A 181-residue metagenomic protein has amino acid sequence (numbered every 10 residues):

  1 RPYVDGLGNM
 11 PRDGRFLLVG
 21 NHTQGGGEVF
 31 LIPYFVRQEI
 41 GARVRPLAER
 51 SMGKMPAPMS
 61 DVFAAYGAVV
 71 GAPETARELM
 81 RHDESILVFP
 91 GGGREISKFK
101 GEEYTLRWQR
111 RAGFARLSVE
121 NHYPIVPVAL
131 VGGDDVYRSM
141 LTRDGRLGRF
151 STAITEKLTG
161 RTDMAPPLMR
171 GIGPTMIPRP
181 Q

Functional and structural regions predicted by a protein language model:
R1, M59-F63, L147: Hydrophobic alpha-helical segments of integral membrane proteins, encompassing both true transmembrane helices
R1-G14: A short, well-structured juxtamembrane/interface segment
R12-A76, R81-H82, G92-Q109: Catalytic core of membrane glycerolipid acyltransferases/transacylases, capturing the structured, soluble-facing
E78-Q181: Non-catalytic C-terminal accessory region of glycerolipid acyltransferases and related lyso-lipid remodeling enzymes
